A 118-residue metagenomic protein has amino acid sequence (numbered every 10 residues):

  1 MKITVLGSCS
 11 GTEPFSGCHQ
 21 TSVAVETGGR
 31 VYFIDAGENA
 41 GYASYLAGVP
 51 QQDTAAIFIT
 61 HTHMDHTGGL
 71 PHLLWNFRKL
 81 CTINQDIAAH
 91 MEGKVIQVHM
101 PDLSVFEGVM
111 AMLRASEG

Functional and structural regions predicted by a protein language model:
M1-G118: Binuclear metal-dependent hydrolase catalytic cores
